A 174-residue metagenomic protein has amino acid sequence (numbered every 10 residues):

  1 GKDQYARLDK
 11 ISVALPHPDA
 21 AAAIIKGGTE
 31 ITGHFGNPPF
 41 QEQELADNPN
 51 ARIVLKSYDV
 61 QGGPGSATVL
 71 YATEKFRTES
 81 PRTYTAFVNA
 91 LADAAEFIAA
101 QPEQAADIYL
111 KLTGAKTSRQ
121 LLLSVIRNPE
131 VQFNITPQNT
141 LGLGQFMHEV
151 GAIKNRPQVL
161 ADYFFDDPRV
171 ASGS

Functional and structural regions predicted by a protein language model:
G1, E44, N139-Q145, Q158: Short, polar/charged alpha-helical segment
G1-P16, G27-I31, T117-R119, I153-L160: A local structural motif
K10-V13, P18-L110: Pocket-lining segment of extracytoplasmic ligand-binding domains
A21-A23, G65, E130-F133, D166-A171: Short, solvent-exposed polar/charged micro-motifs at secondary-structure junctions
E44, G62-G63, R127-N128, F164-D166: Short secondary-structure boundary/hinge segments and terminal tails
S57, L123, L160-A161: Residue-level "edge-of-site" marker
T78-K154: Secondary-structure end/capping motifs
M147-S174: Conserved C-terminal helix/tail region of periplasmic/extracytoplasmic solute-binding proteins
